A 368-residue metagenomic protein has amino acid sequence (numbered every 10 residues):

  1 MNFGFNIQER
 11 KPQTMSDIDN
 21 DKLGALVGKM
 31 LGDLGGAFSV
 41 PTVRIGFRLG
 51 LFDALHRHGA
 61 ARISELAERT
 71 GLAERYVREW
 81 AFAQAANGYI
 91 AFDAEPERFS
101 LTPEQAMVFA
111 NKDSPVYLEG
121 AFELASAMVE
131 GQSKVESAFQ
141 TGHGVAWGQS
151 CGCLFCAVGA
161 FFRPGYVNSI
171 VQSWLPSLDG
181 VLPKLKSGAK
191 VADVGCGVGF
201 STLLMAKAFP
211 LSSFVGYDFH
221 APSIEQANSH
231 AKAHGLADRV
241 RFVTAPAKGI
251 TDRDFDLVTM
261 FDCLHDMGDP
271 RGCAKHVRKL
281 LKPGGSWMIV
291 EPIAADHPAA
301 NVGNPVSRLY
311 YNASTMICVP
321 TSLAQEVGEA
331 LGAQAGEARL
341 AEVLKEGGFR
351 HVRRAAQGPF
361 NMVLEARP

Functional and structural regions predicted by a protein language model:
G4-T14: Short, Lys/Arg-enriched N-terminal segments with co-localized hydrophobic residues within the first ~10-30 amino acids
S16, D21, G28-A37, T42-G46 (+2 more regions): Conserved Class I S-adenosyl-L-methionine-dependent methyltransferase catalytic core
L55-G59, A206: Short helix-to-turn junction characteristic of helix-turn-helix DNA-binding domains, especially the helix
I63-R69: A short acidic, leucine-rich amphipathic alpha-helix
M128-H265, P270-A274, M288: Conserved adenosyl
R271-P283: A short glycine-rich, Lys/Arg-flanked "PGG" loop and its adjoining helix->strand segment in the class I
V290-E346: C-terminal alpha-helical "lid/dimerization" subdomain adjacent to the S-adenosyl-L-methionine
G348-P368: Core SAM-dependent methyltransferase catalytic element
